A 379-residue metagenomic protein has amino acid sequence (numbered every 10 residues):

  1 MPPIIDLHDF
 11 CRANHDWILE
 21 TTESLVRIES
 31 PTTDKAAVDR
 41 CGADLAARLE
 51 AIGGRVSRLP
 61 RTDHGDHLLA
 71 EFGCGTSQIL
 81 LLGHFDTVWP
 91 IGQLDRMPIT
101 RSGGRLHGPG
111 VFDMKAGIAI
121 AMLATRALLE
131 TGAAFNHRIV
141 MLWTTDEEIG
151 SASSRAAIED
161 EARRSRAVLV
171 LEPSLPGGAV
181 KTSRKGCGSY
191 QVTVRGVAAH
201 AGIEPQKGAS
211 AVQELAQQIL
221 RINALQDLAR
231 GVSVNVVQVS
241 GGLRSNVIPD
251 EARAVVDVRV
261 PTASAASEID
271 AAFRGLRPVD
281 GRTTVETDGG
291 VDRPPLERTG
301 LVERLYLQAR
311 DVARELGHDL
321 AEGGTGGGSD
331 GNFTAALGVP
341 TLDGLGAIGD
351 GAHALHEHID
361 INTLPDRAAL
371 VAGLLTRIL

Functional and structural regions predicted by a protein language model:
M1-D6, S30, P60, P173-P176 (+2 more regions): Metal-dependent amide/peptide-bond hydrolase catalytic core, centered on the "pita-bread" metallohydrolase fold
P2-P109, A127-E130, F135, G331: Acidic/His- and Gly-rich active-site-bordering loop/insert found across diverse amide/peptide-bond hydrolases
Q78-L80, L106, D113, R166-V170 (+1 more regions): Short glycine-aspartate micro-motif
F85-D86, R105, I139-I149, E172-L175 (+2 more regions): Acidic, glycine-rich active-site loops and adjacent beta-strand->loop/helix elements that engage anionic groups
D86-S102, S165, L169, S183-T193 (+1 more regions): Acidic-glycine-rich active-site phosphate/pyrophosphate-binding loop
L106-A119, E148, A209-V212, H358-P365: Short, conserved micro-motifs enriched in small and acidic residues
M114-K185, L379: Acidic/histidine-rich catalytic neighborhood of metal-dependent amide-processing enzymes
